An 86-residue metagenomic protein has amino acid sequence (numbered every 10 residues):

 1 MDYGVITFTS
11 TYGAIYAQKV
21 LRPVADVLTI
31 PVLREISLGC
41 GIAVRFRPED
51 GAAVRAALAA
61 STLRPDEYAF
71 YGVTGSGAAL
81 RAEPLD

Functional and structural regions predicted by a protein language model:
M1-D2: Absolute protein N-terminus
V5, T9-T11, K19-R22, D26-A56: Amphipathic, hydrophobic secondary-structure cores in small proteins
A52-D86: C-terminal structural segments of small proteins and small subunits
